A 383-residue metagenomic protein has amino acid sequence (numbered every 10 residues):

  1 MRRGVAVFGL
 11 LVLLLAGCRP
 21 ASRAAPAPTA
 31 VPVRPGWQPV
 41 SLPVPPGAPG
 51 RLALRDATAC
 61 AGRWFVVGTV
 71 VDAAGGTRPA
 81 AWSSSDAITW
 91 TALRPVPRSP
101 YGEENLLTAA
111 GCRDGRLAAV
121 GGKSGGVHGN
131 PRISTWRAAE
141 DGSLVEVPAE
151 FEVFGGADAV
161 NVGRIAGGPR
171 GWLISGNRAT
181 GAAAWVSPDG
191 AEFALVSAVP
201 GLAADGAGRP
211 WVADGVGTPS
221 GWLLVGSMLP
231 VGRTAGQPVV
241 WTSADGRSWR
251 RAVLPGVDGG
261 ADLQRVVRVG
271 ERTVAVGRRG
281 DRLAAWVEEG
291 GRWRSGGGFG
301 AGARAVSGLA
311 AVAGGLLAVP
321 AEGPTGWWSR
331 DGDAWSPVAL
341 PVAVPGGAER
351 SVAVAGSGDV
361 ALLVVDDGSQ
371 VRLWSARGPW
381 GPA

Functional and structural regions predicted by a protein language model:
M1-L11: N-terminal export and membrane-targeting signals
L14-G17: C-terminal motif of bacterial Sec signal peptides marking the signal peptidase cleavage site
R19-A383: Residue-level hotspots at or immediately adjacent to binding/recognition sites across diverse folds
